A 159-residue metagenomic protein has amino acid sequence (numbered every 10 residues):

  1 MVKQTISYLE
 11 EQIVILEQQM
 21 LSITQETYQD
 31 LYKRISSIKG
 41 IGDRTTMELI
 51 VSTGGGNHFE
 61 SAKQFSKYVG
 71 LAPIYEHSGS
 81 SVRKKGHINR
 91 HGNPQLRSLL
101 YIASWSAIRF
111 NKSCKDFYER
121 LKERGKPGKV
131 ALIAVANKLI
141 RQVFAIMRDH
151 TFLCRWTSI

Functional and structural regions predicted by a protein language model:
M1-I159: A detector of single, family-specific signature residues that are central to catalytic or substrate-handling motifs
